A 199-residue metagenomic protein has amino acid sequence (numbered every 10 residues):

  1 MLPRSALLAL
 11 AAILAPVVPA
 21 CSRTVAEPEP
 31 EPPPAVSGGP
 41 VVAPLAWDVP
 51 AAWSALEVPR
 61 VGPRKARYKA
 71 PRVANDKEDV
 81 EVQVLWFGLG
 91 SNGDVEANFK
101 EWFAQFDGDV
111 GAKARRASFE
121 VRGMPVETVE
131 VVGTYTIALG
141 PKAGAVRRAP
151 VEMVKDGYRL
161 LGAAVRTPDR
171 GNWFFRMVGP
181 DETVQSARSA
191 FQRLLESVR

Functional and structural regions predicted by a protein language model:
M1-L10: Bacterial N-terminal signal peptides that target proteins for export
V17-A20: C-terminal motif of bacterial Sec signal peptides marking the signal peptidase cleavage site
S22-T24: Bacterial signal peptide processing site
P28-S54: Post-signal peptide N-terminal segment of mature Sec-exported envelope proteins
D48-D109, R115-S118: Secretory pathway targeting signatures of secreted, lumenal, and periplasmic proteins
P50, E96-F103, L161-G162, R188-L195: Extracytoplasmic/secreted envelope proteins and their assembly/folding machinery, especially bacterial periplasmic
P50-W53, P168-R199: Surface-exposed amphipathic alpha-helical segments
P63, F99-V165: Signature of long, low-cysteine stretches enriched in small and polar/charged residues
